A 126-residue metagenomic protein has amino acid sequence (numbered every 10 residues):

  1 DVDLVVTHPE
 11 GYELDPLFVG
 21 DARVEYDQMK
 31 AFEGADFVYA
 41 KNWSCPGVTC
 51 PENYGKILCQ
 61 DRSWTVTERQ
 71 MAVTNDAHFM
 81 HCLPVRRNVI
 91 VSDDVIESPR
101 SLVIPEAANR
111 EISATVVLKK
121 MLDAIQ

Functional and structural regions predicted by a protein language model:
D1-A40: Glycine-rich phosphate/diphosphate-binding loop of Rossmann-like nucleotide-binding domains
V2, R69-M80: A short helix->loop->beta-strand "cap" motif at the edges of active sites that frequently abuts
F18, C50-N53, V91-D93: Short amphipathic alpha-helical segments
D27-A31, D61-V73: A short, acidic, amphipathic alpha-helical segment used as a generic capping/interface helix at domain edges
K30, S44, P84: Short, glycine/acidic-enriched loop or turn micro-motifs at the edges of active sites
D36-W43, L118-A124: Short, surface-exposed amphipathic charged segments that create phosphate/polyanion-binding patches used for binding
N42-W64: Glycine/threonine-rich flexible loop motifs
D76-Q126: Adenosine-phosphate binding glycine-rich loop
